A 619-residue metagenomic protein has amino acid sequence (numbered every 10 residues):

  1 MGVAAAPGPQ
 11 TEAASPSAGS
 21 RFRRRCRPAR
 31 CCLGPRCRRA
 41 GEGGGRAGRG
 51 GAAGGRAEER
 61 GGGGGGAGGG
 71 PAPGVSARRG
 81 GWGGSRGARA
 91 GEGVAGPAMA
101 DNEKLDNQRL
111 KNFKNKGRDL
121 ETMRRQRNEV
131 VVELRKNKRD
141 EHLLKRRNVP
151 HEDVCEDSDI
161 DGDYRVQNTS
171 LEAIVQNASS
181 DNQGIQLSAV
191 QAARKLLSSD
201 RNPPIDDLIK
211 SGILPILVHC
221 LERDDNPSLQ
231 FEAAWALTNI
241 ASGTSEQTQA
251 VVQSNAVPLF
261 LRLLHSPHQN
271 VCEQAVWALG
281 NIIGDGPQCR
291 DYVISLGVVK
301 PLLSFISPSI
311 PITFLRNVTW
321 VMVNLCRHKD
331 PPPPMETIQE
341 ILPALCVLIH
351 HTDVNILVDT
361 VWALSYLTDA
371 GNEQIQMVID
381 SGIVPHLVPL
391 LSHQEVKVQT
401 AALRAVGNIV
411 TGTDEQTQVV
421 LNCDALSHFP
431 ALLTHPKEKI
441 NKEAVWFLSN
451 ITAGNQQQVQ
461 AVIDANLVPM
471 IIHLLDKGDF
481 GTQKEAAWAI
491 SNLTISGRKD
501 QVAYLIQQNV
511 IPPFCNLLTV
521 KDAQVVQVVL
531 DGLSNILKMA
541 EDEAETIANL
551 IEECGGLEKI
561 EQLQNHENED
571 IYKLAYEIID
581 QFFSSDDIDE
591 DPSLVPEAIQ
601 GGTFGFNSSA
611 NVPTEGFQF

Functional and structural regions predicted by a protein language model:
M1-E92: Intrinsically disordered, low-complexity basic segments at termini and long loops, enriched in Pro/Gly and/or Arg/Ser
G2, W82, R86-N182, L187-K195 (+1 more regions): Intrinsically disordered, low-complexity regulatory regions of large eukaryotic scaffold/signaling proteins
D159-D163, P203-K210, T248-Q249, Q253 (+10 more regions): HEAT/armadillo-like alpha-solenoid scaffolds in large eukaryotic assembly and transport factors
Q167-S211, H219-L229, A234-W235: Eukaryote-specific detector of the first structured module of a protein
A173-Q176, I216-H219, L259-L261, P301-I306 (+7 more regions): Buried hydrophobic core positions in alpha-solenoid tandem helical repeats
D181-K195, D225-A241, Q253-S254, H265-G284 (+14 more regions): Alpha-helical solenoid repeats of the armadillo/HEAT superfamily in eukaryotic scaffolding/adaptor proteins
